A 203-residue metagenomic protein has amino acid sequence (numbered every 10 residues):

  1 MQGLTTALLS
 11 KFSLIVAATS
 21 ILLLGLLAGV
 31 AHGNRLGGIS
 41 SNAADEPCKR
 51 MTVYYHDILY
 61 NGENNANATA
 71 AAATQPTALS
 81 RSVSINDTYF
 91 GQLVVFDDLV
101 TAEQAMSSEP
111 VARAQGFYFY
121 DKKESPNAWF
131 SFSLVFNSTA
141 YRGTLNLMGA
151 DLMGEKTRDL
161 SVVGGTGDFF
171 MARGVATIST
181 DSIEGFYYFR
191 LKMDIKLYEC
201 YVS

Functional and structural regions predicted by a protein language model:
Q2-G143, F186-R190: Extracellular or lumenal secretory-pathway regions
D57-L59, Y118-Y120, F136-S138, D151 (+3 more regions): Beta-strand elements of well-folded, non-transmembrane domains
N61, R142, E155, E184 (+1 more regions): Residue-level signal for secondary-structure boundary sites
A70-T77, L152-E155, G164-D168, D194-Y198: Short, low-complexity, polar/charged sequence segments that are solvent-exposed and flexible
S80-S84, S161, R173-A176, S203: Short, surface-exposed, polar/charged, turn-prone segments marking secondary-structure boundaries
V100, L134, V162, I195-L197: Short beta-strand element of the conserved SAM-dependent methyltransferase core
E124-D181: Acidic, glycine-rich flexible loop segments
T166-S203: C-terminal or internal capping secondary-structure element at the end of a domain, subdomain, or sheet
